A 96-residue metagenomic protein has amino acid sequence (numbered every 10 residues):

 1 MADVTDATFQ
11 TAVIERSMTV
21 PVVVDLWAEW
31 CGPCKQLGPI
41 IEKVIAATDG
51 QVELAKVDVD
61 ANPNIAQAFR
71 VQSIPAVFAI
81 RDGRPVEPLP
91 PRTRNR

Functional and structural regions predicted by a protein language model:
D3-V22: A short beta-strand-turn-helix
F9, V24, I41, D58 (+1 more regions): Residue-level signature of catalytic and energy-coupling elements of molecular machines, predominantly ATP/GTP-dependent
Q10-A12, N62-I65: Short loop/turn elements that flank and shape the SAM/SAH-binding pocket of Class I
V20, W27-W30, S73: Short pre-active-site segment immediately N-terminal to redox-active cysteine/selenocysteine motifs in thiol-based
V20-P21, Q36-P63: Conserved helix-turn-beta segment immediately C-terminal to the redox Cys motif in thioredoxin-like folds
L26-I40: Conserved redox-active cysteine motifs that mediate thiol-disulfide chemistry, especially di-cysteine Cys-X(1-2)-Cys
V44, R70-R96: Non-catalytic, surface beta->alpha helical segment in thiol-disulfide oxidoreductase systems
